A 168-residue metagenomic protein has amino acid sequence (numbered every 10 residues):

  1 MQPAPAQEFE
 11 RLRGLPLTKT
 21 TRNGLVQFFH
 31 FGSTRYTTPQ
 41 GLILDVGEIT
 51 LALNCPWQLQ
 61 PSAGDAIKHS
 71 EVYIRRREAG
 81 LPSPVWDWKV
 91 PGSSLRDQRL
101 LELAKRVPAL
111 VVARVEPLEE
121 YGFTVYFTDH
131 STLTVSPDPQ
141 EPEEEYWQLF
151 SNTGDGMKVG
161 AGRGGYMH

Functional and structural regions predicted by a protein language model:
M1-H168: Surface-exposed, interaction-prone regions used to assemble/regulate multi-protein complexes
